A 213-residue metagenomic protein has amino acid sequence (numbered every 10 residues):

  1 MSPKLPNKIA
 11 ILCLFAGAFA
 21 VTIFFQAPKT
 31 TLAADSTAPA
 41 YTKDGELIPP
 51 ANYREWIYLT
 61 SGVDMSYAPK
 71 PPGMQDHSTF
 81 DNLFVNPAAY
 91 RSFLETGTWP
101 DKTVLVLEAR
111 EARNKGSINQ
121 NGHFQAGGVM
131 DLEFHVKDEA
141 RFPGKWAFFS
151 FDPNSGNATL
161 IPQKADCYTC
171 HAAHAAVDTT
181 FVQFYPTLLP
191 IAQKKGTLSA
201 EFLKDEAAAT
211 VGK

Functional and structural regions predicted by a protein language model:
S2-G17: Bacterial N-terminal signal peptides that target proteins for export
G17-Q26: Hydrophobic alpha-helical membrane-insertion segments, chiefly the h-region of N-terminal signal peptides
F25, L32-A34: Boundary at the C-terminal end of the N-terminal hydrophobic targeting segment
A34-D35, P39-T42, P49-I57, S61 (+2 more regions): Sequence context surrounding c-type heme c attachment/ligation sites in exported
D44-E46, A51, V63-M65, K70-G73 (+2 more regions): Alpha-carbonic anhydrase
D76-E95, S117-Q120: N-terminal post-signal-peptidase region of extra-cytosolic proteins
